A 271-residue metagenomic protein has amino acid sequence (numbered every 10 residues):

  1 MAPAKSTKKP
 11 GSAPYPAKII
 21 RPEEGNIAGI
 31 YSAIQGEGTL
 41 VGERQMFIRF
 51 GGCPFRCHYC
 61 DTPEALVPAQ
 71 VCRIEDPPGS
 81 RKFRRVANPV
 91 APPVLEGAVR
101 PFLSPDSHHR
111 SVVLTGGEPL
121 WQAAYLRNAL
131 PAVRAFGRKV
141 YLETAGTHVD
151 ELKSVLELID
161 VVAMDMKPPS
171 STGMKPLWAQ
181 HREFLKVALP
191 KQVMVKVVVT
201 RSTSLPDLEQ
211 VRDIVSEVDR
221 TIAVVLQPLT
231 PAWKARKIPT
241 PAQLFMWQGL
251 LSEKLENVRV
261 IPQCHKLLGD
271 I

Functional and structural regions predicted by a protein language model:
A2-P3, F50: Flexible mid-to-C-terminal extensions adjoining Fe-S/redox cofactors in radical SAM and related proteins
P3, P14-Y31, E256-I271: Short, basic/aromatic-enriched C-terminal tail that caps enzymatic domains
P3-P14, G25, Y59-L158: Conserved Radical SAM active-site core
A13-K18, Q35, D213, M246-L250: Intrinsically disordered, low-complexity boundary segments flanking structured domains
R21-L66: N-terminal pre-triad scaffold of radical SAM enzymes
R49, T115, V225: Conserved Rossmann-like nucleotide-binding pocket used by diverse enzymes that bind dinucleotide cofactors
H108-S111, P119-I271: Conserved AdoMet/S-adenosylmethionine-binding subsite of the radical SAM
